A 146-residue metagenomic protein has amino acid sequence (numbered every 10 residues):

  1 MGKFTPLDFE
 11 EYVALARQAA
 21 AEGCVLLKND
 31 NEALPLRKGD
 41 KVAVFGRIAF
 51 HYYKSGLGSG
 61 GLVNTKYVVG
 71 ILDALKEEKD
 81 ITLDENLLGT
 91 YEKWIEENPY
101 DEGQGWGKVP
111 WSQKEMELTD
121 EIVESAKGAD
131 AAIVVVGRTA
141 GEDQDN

Functional and structural regions predicted by a protein language model:
M1-N146: C-terminal non-catalytic regions of proteins with extracellular/luminal or membrane-system context
